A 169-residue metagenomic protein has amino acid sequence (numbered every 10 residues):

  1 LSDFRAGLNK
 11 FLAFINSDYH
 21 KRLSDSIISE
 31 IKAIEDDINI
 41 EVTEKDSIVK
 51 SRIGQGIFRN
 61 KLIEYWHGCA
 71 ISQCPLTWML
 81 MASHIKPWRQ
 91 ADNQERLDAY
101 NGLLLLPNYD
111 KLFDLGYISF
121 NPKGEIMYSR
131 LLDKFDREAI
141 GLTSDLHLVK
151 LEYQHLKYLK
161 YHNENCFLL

Functional and structural regions predicted by a protein language model:
L1-F4, S24-I27, E152: Intrinsic-disorder-associated interaction segments
L1-N16: Non-catalytic DNA-binding core/recognition domains of DNA-processing enzymes
G7-K10, K61, Y158: Amphipathic alpha-helical segments that form well-ordered structural scaffolds and often line/cohere around active
I15-D18, C69, C166-L169: Short secondary-structure junctions and interdomain/linker hinges
I15-Y19, F113-G116: Amphipathic alpha-helical interaction segments
S17-N60, A70-A82: A short mid-domain helix/strand-loop element embedded in enzyme catalytic domains that forms or borders the active-site
S47, I53, I57, Y65 (+2 more regions): A detector for short metal-coordination/catalytic motifs
